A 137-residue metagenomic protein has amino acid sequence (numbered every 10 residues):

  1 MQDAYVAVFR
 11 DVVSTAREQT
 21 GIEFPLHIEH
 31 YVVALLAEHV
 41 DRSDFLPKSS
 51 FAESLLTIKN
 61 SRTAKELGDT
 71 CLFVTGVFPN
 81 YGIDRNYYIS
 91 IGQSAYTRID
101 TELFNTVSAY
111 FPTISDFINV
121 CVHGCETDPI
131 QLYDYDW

Functional and structural regions predicted by a protein language model:
M1-W137: Polar/charged low-complexity regulatory segments
